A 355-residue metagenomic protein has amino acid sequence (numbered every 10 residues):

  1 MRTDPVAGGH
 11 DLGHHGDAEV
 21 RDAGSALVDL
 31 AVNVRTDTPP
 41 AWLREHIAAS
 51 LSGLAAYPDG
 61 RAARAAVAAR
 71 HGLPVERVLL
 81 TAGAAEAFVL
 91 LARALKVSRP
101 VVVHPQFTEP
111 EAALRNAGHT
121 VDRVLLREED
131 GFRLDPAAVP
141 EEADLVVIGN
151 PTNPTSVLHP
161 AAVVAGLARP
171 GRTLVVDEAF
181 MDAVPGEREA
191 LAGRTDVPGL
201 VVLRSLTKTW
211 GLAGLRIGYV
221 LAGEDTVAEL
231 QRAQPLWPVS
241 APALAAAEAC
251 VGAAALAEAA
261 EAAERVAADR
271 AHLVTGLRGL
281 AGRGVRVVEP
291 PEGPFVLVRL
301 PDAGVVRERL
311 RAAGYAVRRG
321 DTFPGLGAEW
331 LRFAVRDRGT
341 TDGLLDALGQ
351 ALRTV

Functional and structural regions predicted by a protein language model:
R2-L90, V355: N-terminal small-domain helix-loop-helix segment of the aminotransferase-like
P39-P40, G199-G279, V287-V288: PLP-dependent aminotransferase class I/II
A41, D302-R309, T340-L344: Short, conserved charged micro-motifs
A62, E289-F295, L326-A328: Short Gly/Ser/Thr- and Asp/Glu-enriched loop/turn motifs at secondary-structure junctions
A92-R115, T120, V124-R127: Conserved PLP-anchoring active-site segment centered on the Schiff-base-forming lysine
D122, L126-A183: Active-site phosphate-binding strand-loop segment of PLP-dependent enzymes
A267, G279-A313: Conserved PLP-binding catalytic core of the aspartate aminotransferase-like
A312-A313, P324-V355: PLP-dependent enzyme catalytic core of the Aspartate aminotransferase-like
